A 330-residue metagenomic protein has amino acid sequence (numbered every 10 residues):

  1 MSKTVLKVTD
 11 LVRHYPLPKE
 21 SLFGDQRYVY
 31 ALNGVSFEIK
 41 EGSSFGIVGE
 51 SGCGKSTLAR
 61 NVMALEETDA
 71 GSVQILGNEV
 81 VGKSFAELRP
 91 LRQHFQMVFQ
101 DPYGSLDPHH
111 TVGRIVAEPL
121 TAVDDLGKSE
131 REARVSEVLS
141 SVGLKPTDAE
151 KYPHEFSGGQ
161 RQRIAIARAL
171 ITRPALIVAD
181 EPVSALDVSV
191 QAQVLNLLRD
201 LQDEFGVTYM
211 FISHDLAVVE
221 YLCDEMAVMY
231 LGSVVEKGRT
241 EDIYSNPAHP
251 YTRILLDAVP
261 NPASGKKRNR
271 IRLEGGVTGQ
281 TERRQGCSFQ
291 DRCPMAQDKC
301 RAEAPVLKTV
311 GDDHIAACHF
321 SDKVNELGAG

Functional and structural regions predicted by a protein language model:
K3-T4, L17-F23, R239-G330: Short catalytic/signature loops enriched in Gly
L22-Q26, V80-Q96, A122, S129 (+2 more regions): ABC ATPase NBD coupling module
G71-G82: Conserved ABC transporter NBD signature motif
E79, S129-T147, L256-D257: Conserved ABC ATPase "signature" region
Y152-F156, Q160: Conserved ABC ATPase signature
I171-A175: A short, proline-enriched helix->beta-strand linker immediately N-terminal to the Walker B motif in ABC-type P-loop
V178, P182, L186, V190-R268: P-loop NTP-binding/switch modules centered on Walker-like glycine-rich loops
